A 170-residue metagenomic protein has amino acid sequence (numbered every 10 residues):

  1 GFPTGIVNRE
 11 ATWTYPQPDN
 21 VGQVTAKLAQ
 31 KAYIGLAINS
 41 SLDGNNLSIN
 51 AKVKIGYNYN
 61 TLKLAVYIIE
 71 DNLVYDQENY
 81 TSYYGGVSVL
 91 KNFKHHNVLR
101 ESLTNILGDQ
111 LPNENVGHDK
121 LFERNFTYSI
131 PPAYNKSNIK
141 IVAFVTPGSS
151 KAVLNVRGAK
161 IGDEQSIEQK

Functional and structural regions predicted by a protein language model:
G1-K170: Short, conserved sequence motifs used for protein processing/export or organelle targeting and for catalysis
